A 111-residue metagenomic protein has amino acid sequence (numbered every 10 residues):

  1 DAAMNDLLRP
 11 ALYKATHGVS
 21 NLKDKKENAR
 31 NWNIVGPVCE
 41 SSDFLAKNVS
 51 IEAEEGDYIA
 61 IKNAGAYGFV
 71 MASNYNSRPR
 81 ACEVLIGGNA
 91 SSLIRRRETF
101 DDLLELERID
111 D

Functional and structural regions predicted by a protein language model:
D1-D111: Charged (often Lys/Glu-rich) extended helix/loop segments that serve as interaction or gating elements
